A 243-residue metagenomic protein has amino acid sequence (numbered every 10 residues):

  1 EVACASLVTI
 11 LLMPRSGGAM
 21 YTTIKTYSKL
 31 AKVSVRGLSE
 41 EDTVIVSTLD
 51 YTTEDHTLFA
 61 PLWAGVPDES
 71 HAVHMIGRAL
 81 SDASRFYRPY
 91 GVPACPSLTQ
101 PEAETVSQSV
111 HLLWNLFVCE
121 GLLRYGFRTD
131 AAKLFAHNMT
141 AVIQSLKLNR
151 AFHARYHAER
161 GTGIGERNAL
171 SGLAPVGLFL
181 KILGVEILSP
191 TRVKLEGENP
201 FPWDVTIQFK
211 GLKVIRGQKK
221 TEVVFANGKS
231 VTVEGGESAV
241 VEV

Functional and structural regions predicted by a protein language model:
A3-D42: Beta-sandwich interaction modules
A19-L30, V46-P93: Extended ligand-binding clefts on enzyme/binding-domain cores
K29-K32, A226-V243: C-terminal beta-strand-rich structural cap/linker in extracellular carbohydrate-active enzymes
V35, R88-S97, N149-H153: Active-site-adjacent bridging/hinge elements
E40, V66-E69, G228, S238: Short, glycine-/Ser/Thr-/acidic-enriched flexible segments
V44-T48, P89-Q108, R160-G163: Active-site-adjacent structural elements in folded domains
D50-R78, E104-K220: C-terminal capping/lid segments that line or modulate ligand- or cofactor-binding pockets
E222-V224: Feature 926 captures the class I aminoacyl-tRNA synthetase adenylation module centered on the KMSKS loop
